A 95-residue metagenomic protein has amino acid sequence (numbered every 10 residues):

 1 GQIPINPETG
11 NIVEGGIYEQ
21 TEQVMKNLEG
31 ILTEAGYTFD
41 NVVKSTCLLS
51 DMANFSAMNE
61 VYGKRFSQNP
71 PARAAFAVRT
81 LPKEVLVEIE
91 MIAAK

Functional and structural regions predicted by a protein language model:
Q2-K95: Short, polar/acidic, helix-capping and beta-turn segments at strand->helix junctions that line the mouths
